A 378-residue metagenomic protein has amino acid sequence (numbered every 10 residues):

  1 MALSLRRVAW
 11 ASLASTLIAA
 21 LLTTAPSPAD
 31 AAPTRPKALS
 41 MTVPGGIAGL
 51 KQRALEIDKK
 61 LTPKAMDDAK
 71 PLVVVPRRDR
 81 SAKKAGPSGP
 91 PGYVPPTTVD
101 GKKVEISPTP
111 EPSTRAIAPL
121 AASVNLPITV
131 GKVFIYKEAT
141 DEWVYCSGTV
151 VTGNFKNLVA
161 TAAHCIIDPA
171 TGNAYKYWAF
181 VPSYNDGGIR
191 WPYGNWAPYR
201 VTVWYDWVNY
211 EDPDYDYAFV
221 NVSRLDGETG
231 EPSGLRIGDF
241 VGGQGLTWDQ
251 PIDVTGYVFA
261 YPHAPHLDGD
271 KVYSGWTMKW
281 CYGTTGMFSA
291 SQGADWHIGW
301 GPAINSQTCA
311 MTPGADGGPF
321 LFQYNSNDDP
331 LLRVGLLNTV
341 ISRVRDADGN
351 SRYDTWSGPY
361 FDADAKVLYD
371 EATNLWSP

Functional and structural regions predicted by a protein language model:
M1-P33: Secretory targeting and sorting signals
P26-T152, S377-P378: Protease-domain processing segments flanking chymotrypsin-fold serine proteases, especially trypsin-like
T62, V133, G148, N157 (+6 more regions): Terminal peptide-recognition signature
S113-T140, V151-T152, Y177-I237: Conserved catalytic-core segment of clan PA serine endopeptidases
N125-N185, G286-I298, T308-C309: Catalytic histidine site
P213-Y217, S223-N305: Chymotrypsin/trypsin-fold serine protease catalytic domain
A310-L337: Catalytic nucleophile loop of clan PA
N338, S342-P378: C-terminal cap/linker of serine protease catalytic domains
